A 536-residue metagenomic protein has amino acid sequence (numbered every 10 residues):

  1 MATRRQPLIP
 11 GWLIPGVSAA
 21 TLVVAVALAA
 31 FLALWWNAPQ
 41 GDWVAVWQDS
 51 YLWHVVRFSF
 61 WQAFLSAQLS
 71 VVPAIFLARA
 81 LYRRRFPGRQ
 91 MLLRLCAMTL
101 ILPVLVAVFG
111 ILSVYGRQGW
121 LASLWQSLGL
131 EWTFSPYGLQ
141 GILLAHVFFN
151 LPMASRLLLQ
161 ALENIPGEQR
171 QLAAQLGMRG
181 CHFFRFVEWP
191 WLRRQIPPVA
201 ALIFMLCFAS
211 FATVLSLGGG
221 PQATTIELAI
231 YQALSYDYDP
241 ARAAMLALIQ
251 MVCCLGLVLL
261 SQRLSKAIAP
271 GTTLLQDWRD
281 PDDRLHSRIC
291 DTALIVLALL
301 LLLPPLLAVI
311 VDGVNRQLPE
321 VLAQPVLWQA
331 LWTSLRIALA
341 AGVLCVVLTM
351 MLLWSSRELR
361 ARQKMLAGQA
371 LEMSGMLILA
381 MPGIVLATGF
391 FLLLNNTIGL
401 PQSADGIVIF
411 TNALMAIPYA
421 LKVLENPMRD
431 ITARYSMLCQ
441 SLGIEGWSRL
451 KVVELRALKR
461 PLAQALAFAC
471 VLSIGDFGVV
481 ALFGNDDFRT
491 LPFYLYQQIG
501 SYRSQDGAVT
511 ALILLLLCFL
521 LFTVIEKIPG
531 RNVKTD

Functional and structural regions predicted by a protein language model:
R4, R263-L294: Flexible interhelical linker loops that connect adjacent transmembrane helices in multi-pass membrane transporters
P7-G41, S50-E163, W191-S216, M245-Q262 (+6 more regions): Membrane-water interface segments at the C-terminal ends of transmembrane alpha-helices in multi-pass inner-membrane
A45, L93, Q126, G167-Q175 (+12 more regions): Short amphipathic alpha-helical coupling elements at transmembrane boundaries
L52, Q169, M178, F211 (+8 more regions): Membrane-helix interface/capping residues of multi-pass secondary transporters
S113, A212-Y238, D476-S504: Glycine-rich helix-loop "coupling/hinge" segments at transmembrane-helix boundaries in multipass transporters
E163-L192, L359, M437-L458: Short helix-to-coil transition segments within interhelical loops that connect adjacent transmembrane helices
Q171, R179-H182, I268-D282, Q317-L318 (+2 more regions): Juxtamembrane inter-helical linkers in multi-pass membrane proteins
P270-P281, A361-R362, I528-D536: Short cytosolic juxtamembrane segments of multi-pass membrane proteins
